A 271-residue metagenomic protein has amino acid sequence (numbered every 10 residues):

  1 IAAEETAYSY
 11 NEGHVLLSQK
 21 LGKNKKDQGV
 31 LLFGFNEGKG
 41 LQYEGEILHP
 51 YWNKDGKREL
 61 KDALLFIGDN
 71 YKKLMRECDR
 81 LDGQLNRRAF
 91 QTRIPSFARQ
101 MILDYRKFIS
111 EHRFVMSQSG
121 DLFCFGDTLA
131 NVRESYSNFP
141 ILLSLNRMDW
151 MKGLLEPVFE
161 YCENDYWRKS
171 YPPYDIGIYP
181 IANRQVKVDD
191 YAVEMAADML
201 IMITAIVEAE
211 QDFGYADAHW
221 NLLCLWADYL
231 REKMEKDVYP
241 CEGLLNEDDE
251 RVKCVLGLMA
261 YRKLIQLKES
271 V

Functional and structural regions predicted by a protein language model:
I1-L129, M148: Acidic/polar, glycine-enriched structural segments that form the non-catalytic walls/loops of the carbohydrate-binding
I1-T6, V15-L17, I203, Y239 (+3 more regions): Intrinsic structural disorder
I1-Y10, L21-K23, A192, K236-E247 (+1 more regions): Structured N-terminal alpha/beta-domain signature that marks small ligand/cofactor-binding or signaling modules
H14-L16, D228-E232, L244, E250 (+1 more regions): Long, charged, mostly alpha-helical binding arms that flank functional sites
G34, P95, S137-P140, P240: Proline-rich low-complexity regions
Q42-Y43, I206-A218, P240-C241, Y261-V271: Inter-helical turn/loop segments and adjacent helix faces that build the functional surface of alpha-helical bundle
K54-N70, D127-K236, E247-L258: Aromatic-rich carbohydrate-recognition surfaces in CAZymes
